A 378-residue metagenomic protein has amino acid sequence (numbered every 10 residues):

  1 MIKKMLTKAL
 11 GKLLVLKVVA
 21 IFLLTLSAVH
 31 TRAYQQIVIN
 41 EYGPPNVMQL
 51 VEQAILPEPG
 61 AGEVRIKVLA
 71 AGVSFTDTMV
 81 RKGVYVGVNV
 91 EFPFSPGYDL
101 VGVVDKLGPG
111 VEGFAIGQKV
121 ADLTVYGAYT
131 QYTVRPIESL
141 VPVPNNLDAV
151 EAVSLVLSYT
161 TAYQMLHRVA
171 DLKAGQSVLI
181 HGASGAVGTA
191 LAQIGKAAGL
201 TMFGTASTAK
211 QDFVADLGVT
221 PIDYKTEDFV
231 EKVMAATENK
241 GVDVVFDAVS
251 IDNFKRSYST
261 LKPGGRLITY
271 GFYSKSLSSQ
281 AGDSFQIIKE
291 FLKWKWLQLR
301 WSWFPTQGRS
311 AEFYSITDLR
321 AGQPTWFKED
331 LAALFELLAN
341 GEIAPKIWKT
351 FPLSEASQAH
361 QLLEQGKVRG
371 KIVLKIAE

Functional and structural regions predicted by a protein language model:
I2, K12, Y85, V101-V125: A glycine-/small-residue-rich N-terminal strand-loop-strand element that serves as the cofactor-binding glycine loop
P44-N46, Q53-V101: N-terminal glycine-rich beta->alpha transition that marks the start or flank of a dinucleotide-binding site
A115, Y159-E227: Mid-domain Rossmann-like dinucleotide-binding core that forms the NAD(H)/NADP(H) cofactor-binding site
K119, S177, G265-R266: Short glycine-centered segments of the SAM/dcSAM-binding site in methyltransferase folds
T124-I137: A structural motif shared across PLP-dependent enzymes of the aminotransferase-like
F229-N239: Short amphipathic alpha-helix with an adjacent loop that forms part of the alpha/beta core around
D252-N340, I376-E378: Glycine-rich phosphate-binding loop and adjacent beta-alpha segment of Rossmann(oid) nucleotide-cofactor-binding
F335-T350, S357-E378: C-terminal capping/lid region of NAD(P)-dependent oxidoreductase domains
